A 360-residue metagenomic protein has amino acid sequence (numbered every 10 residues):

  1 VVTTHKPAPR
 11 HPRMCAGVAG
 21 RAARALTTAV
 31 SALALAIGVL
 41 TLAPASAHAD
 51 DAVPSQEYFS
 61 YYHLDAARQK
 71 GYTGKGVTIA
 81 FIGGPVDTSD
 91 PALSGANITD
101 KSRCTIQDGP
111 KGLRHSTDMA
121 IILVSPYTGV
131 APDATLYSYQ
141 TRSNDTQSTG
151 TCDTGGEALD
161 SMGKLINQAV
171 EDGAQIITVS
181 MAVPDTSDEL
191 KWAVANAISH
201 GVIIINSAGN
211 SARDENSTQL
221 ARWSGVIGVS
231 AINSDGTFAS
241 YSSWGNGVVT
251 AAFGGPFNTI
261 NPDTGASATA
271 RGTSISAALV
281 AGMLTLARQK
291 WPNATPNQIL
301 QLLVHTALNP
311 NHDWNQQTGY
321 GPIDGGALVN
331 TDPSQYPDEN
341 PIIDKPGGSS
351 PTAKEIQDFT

Functional and structural regions predicted by a protein language model:
V1-A49: Secretory targeting and sorting signals
A52-T78, R103-D108, D324: N-terminal domain-start motif of subtilase-like serine proteases
R68-I79, P85-T99, Q107-G155, S224 (+3 more regions): Subtilisin-like serine protease catalytic core
T78-G83, T135-Q140, V170, Q175-S180 (+3 more regions): Structural recognition of the beta-strand scaffold that forms the well-ordered cores of secreted hydrolase catalytic
G84-T88, C104-I106, T128, R142-T146 (+5 more regions): Solvent-exposed loop/turn segments at secondary-structure junctions within structured extracellular/periplasmic domains
D145-A221: Substrate-binding/access-modulating region of protease and related hydrolase catalytic domains
T218-Q289: Extracellular S/T/G-rich loop segment that most often corresponds to the catalytic His/Ser-adjacent loop
W291-T360: C-terminal subdomain of the subtilisin-like protease fold in secreted/lumenal serine endopeptidases
